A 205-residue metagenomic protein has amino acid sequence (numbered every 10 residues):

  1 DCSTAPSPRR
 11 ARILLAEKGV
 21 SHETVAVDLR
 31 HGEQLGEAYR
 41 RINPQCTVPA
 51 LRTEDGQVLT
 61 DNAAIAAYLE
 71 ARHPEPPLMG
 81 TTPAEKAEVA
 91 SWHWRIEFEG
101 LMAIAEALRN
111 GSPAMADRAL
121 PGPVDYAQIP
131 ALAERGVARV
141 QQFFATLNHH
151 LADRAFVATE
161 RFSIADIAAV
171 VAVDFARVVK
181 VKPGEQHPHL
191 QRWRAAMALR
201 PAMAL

Functional and structural regions predicted by a protein language model:
D1-P130: GST-like domain detector, emphasizing the conserved glutathione-binding G-site in the N-terminal thioredoxin-like
E17, V48, E75, D153-R154 (+2 more regions): Alpha-helix C-caps/helix-loop-beta hinges
P49-R52, V157, A204: Short beta-strand(s) of the beta-wing in winged-helix/HTH DNA-binding folds
F98-L199: GST-like fold's C-terminal all-alpha helical module
L199-L205: C-terminal or late-domain output modules
